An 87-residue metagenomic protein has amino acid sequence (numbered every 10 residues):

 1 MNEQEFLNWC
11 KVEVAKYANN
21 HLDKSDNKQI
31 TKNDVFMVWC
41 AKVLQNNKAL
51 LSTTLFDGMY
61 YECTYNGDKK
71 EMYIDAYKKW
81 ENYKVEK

Functional and structural regions predicted by a protein language model:
M1-L44: N-terminal non-globular leader segments, chiefly Sec-dependent signal peptides
F6, F36, F56, W80-Y83: Phenylalanine-focused residue identity feature
D34-E71: Amphipathic, interaction-prone secondary-structure segments
K69-K87: A short, surface-exposed interaction/processing loop segment used at functional sites
